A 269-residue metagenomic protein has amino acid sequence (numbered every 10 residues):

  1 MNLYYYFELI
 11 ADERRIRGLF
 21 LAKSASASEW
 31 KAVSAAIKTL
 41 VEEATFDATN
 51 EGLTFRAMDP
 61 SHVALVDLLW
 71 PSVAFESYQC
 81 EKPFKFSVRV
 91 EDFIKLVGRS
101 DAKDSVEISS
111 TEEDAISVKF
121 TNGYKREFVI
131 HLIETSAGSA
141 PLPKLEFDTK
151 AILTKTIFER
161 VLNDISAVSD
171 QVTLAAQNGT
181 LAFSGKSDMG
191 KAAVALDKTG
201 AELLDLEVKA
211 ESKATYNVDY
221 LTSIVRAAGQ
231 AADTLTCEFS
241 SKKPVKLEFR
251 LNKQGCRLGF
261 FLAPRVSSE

Functional and structural regions predicted by a protein language model:
N2-K38, E43-A167, A175-E269: DNA polymerase sliding clamps and clamp-related checkpoint/processivity subunits
V172: Polyanion-binding surfaces on beta-sheet-dominated domains and ring/shell assemblies
